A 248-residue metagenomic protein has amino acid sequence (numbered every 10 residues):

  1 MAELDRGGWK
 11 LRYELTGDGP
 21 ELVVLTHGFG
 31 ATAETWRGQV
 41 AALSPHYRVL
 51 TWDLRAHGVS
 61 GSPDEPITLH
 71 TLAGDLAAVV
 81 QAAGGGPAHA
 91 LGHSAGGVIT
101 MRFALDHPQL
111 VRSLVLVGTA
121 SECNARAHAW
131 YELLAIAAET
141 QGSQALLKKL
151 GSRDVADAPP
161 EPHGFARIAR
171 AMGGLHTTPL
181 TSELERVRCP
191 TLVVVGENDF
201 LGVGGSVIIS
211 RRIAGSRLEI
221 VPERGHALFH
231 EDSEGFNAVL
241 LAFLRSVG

Functional and structural regions predicted by a protein language model:
W9-S62: Conserved HGGG/HGGXW glycine-rich cap/lid loop of the alpha/beta-hydrolase fold
D53, H89, R112-V115: Residue in the alpha/beta-hydrolase core beta-strand immediately N-terminal to the catalytic nucleophile
T71-A88: Conserved acidic catalytic loop of the alpha/beta-hydrolase fold
V98-D106, L110-Q141: Flexible "cap/lid" loop of the alpha/beta hydrolase fold
R153-E185, N198: Hydrophobic, aromatic-rich cap/lid helix
V187, V193-V195: Short beta-strand/loop motif that positions the catalytic acidic residue of the alpha/beta-hydrolase fold
F200-G205: Conserved alpha/beta-hydrolase "acid-adjacent" motif
S216, E223-G248: Catalytic active-site module of serine/aspartate enzymes centered on a nucleophile-bearing elbow/loop
